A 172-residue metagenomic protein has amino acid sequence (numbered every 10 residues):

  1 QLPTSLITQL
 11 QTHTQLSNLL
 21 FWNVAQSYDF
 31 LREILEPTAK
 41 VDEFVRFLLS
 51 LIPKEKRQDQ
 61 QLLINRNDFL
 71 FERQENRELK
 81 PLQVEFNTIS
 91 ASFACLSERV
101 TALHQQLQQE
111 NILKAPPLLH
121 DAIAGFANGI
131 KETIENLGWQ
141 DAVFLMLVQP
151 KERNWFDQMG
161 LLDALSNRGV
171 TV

Functional and structural regions predicted by a protein language model:
Q1-K54, V170: Low-complexity, highly charged intrinsically disordered N-terminal segments that act as targeting/localization
Q1-T8, E85, N111-A115: Charged, low-complexity surface segments at secondary-structure and domain boundaries
K54-E55, D59, K151: Homeobox/homeodomain signature
R57-E75: A short glycine-rich, hydrophobically flanked beta-strand micro-motif that places a catalytic Asp/Glu for divalent metal
L70-R77, N87-V172: Domain-scale recognition of functional cores that engage charged ligands
